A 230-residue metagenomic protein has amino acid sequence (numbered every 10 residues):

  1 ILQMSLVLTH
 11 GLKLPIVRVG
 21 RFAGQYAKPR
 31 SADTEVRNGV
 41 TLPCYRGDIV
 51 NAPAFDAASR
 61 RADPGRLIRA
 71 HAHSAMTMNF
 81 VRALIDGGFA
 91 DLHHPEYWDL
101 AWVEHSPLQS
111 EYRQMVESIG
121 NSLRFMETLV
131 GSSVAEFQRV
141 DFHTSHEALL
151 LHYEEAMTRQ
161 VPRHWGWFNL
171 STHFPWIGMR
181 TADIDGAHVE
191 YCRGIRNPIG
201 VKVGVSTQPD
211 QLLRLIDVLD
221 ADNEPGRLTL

Functional and structural regions predicted by a protein language model:
L2-L230: Active-site-facing alpha/beta catalytic cores
